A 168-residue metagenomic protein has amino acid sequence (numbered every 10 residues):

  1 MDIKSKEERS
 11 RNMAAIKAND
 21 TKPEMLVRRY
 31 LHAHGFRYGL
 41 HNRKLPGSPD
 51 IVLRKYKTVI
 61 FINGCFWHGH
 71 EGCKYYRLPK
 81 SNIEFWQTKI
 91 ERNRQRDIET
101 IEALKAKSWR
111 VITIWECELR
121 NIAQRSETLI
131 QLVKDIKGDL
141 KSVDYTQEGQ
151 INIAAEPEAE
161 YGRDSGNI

Functional and structural regions predicted by a protein language model:
M1-T113, E118-I168: Nucleic-acid endo/exonuclease domains
